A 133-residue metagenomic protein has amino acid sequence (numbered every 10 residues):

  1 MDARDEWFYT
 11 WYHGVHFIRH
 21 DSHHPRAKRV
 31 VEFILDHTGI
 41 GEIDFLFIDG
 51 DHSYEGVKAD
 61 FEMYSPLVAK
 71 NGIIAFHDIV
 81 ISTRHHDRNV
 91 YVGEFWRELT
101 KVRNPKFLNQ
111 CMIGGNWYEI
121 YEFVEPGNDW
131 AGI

Functional and structural regions predicted by a protein language model:
M1-I133: S-adenosylmethionine/decaboxylated-SAM
